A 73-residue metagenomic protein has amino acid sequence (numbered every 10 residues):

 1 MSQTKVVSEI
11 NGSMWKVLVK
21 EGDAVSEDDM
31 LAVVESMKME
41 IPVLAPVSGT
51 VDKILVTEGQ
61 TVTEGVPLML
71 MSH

Functional and structural regions predicted by a protein language model:
M1-N11, M30-P46, H73: Short beta-strand-turn/beta-hairpin segments enriched in glycine/proline and small hydrophobics that form edge-strand
K16-K20, K53-V56: Short histidine-centered loop motifs in beta-beta connectors
K20-L31, E58-L68: Short, well-structured beta-strand-loop connectors
G22-A24, L44-S48: Residue-level detector of solvent-exposed, low-hydrophobicity positions
A45, V56-G59: Juxtamembrane helix-loop transition sites at the ends of transmembrane segments in multi-pass membrane proteins
